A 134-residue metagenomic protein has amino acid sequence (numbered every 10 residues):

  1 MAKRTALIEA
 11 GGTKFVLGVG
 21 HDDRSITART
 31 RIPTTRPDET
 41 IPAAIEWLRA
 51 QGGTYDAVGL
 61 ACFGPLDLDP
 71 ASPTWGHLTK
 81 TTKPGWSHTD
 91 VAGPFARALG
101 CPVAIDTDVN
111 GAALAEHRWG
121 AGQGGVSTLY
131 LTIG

Functional and structural regions predicted by a protein language model:
A2-E46, G76-L78: Short glycine-rich, Thr/Ser-proximal phosphate-binding strand/loop in the N-terminal lobe of ATP-dependent enzymes
T5-E9, Y55-G59, A104, S127-T132: Short glycine-aspartate micro-motif
T13, F63-L66, G134: Short glycine-rich anion-binding loops that position phosphate/pyrophosphate groups of nucleotides and phosphorylated
G20, A44-V58, C101-V103, A121: Phosphate/pyrophosphate-binding loops at sites that engage ATP/ADP/AMP, CoA/4′-phosphopantetheine, polyphosphate
H21-D23, A61-G64, D69: Short, conserved active-site loops that position catalytic residues or coordinate cofactors/metal ions across diverse
T40, A44-Q51, V91, A113-H117: Generic hydrophobic alpha-helical segments
P65-S127: Glycine-rich phosphate-binding loop and adjoining helix at the ATP-binding site of ATP-dependent phosphoryl-transfer
